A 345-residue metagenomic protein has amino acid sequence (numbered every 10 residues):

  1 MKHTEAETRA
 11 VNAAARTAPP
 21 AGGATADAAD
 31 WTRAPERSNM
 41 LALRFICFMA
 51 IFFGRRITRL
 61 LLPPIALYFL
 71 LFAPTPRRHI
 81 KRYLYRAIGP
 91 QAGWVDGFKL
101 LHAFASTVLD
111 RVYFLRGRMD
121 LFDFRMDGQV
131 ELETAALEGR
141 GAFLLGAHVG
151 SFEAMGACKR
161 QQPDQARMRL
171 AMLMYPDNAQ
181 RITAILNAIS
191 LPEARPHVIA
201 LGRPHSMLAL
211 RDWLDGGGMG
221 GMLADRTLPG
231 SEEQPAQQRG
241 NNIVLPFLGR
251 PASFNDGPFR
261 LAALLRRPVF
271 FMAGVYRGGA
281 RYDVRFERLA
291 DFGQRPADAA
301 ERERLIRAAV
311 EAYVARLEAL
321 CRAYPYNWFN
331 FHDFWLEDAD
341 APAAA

Functional and structural regions predicted by a protein language model:
K2-G146, G150-S151, T183-N187: Membrane-anchoring hydrophobic helices of lipid-metabolizing enzymes
K2-H3, A10, Q161, A188 (+2 more regions): Non-catalytic C-terminal accessory region of glycerolipid acyltransferases and related lyso-lipid remodeling enzymes
R33, L67-Y68, M119-D120, L173-M174 (+3 more regions): Short, contiguous strand/loop micro-motifs
S38, F72, D123-F124, N178 (+3 more regions): Residues that cap or flank secondary-structure elements
R77-H79, A179-Q180, P251-N255: Active-site metal-coordination segments of metallo-dependent hydrolases
A92-G93, S106-V108, E138-G202, E232-I243: Catalytic core of membrane glycerolipid acyltransferases/transacylases, capturing the structured, soluble-facing
R125, I199, E287: General small-molecule cofactor/ligand-binding pocket signal
